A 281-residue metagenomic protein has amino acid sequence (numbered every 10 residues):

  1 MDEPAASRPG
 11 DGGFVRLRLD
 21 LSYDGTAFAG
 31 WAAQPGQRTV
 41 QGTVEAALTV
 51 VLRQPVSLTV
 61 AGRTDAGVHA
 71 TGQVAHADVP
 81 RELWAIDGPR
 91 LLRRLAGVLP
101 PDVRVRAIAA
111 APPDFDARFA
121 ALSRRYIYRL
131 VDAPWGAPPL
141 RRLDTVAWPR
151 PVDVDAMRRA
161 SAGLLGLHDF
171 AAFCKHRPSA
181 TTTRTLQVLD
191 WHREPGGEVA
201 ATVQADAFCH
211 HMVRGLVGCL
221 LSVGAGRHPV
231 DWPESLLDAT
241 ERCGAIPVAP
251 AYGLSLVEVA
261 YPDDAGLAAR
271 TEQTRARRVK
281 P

Functional and structural regions predicted by a protein language model:
D2-P281: Structured-RNA-binding interfaces characteristic of tRNA pseudouridine synthases
